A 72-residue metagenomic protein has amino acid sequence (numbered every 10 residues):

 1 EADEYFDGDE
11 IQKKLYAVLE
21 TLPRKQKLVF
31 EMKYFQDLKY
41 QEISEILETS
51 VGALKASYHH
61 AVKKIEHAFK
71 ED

Functional and structural regions predicted by a protein language model:
E1-L28, L38-I46: Amphipathic alpha-helical segment used for protein-protein interaction
L22, K27, A56, V62-D72: Short, Lys/Arg-enriched C-terminal cap helix and immediately downstream tail that follows
V29-K33: A short pre-motif secondary-structure segment
G52: Key DNA-contact positions within bacterial/archaeal DNA-binding proteins
